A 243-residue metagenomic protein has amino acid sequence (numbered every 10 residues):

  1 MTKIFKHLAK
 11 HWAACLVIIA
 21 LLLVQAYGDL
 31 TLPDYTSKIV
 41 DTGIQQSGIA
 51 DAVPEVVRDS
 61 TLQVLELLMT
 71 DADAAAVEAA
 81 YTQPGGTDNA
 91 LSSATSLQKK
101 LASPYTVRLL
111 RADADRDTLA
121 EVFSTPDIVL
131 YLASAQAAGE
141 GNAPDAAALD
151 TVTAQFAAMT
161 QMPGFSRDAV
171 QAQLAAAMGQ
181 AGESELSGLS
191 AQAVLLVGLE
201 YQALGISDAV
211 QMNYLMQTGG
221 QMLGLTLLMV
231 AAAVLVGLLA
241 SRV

Functional and structural regions predicted by a protein language model:
M1-L32, T36-M222, V236, A240-V243: Membrane-integrated ABC transporters
L22-L23, T226, V230: Residue-level recognition of pore/gate-forming positions within transmembrane alpha-helices of multi-pass
